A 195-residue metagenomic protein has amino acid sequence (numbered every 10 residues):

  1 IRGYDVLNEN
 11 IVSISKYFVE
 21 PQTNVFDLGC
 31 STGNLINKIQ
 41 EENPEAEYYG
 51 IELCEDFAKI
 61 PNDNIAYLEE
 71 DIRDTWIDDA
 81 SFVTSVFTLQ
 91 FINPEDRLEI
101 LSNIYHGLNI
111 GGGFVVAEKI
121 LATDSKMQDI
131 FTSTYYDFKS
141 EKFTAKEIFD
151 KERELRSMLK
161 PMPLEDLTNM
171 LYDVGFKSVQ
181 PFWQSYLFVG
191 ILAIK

Functional and structural regions predicted by a protein language model:
G3-P21: Conserved alpha-helix/loop element of class I SAM-dependent methyltransferases that forms part of the SAM/SAH-binding
F26-D74: Class I SAM-dependent methyltransferase SAM/SAH-binding core
T84: A conserved beta-strand element that flanks and buttresses the S-adenosyl-L-methionine
F87-Q90, E118: Short catalytic micro-motifs in class I SAM-dependent methyltransferases
L98-I110: A short glycine-rich, Lys/Arg-flanked "PGG" loop and its adjoining helix->strand segment in the class I
G111-K119: Conserved beta-strand signature within the Rossmann-like core of class I S-adenosyl-L-methionine
K119-Y172: C-terminal alpha-helical "lid/dimerization" subdomain adjacent to the S-adenosyl-L-methionine
K177-K195: Core SAM-dependent methyltransferase catalytic element
